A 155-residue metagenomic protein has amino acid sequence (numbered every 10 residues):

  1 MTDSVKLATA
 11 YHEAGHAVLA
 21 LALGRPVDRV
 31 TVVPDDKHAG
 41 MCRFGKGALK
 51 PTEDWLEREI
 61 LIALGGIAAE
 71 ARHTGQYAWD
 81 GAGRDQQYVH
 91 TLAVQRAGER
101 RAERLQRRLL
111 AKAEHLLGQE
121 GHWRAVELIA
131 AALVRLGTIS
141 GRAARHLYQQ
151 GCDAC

Functional and structural regions predicted by a protein language model:
T2-C155: Soluble catalytic regions of large protease machineries
